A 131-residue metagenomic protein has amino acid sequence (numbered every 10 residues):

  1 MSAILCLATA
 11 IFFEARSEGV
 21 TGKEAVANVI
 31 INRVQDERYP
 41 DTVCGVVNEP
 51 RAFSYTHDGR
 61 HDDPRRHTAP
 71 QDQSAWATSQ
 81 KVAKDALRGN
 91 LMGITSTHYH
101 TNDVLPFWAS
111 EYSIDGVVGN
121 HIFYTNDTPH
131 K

Functional and structural regions predicted by a protein language model:
S2-K131: Bacterial extracytoplasmic/cell-wall-associated proteins, especially those involved in peptidoglycan
